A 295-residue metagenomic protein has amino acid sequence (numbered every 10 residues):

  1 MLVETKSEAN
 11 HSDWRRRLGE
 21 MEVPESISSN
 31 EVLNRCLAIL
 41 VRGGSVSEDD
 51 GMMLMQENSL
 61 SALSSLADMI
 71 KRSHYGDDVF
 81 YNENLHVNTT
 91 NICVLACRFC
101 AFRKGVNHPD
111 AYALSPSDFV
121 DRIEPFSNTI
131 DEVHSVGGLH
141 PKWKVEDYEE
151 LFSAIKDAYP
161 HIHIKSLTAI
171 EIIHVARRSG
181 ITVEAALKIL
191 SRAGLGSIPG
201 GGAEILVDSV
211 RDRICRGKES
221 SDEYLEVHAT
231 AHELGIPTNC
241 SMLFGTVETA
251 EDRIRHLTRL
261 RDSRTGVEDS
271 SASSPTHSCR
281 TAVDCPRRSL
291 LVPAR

Functional and structural regions predicted by a protein language model:
M1-H86, T90, V94: Flexible, acidic/Gly-rich N-terminal and inter-domain linker regions that tether and position cofactor-handling modules
N34, M52, P116-E124, E146-E149 (+6 more regions): Amphipathic, non-transmembrane alpha-helical secondary structure
G51, N84-L85, N107, S135-V145 (+2 more regions): Glycine-rich, proline-tolerant flexible connector loops at the mouths of alpha/beta enzymes
A62-V106, A111-V136: N-terminal pre-triad scaffold of radical SAM enzymes
D77, D110-A113, K144-E146, A176-G180 (+3 more regions): Short, solvent-exposed loop/turn segments at secondary-structure boundaries
N88, L139-W143, I172-A176, G245-T249 (+2 more regions): Short, small-residue-enriched loops and turns at beta-alpha junctions that line or gate enzyme active sites
C97, E132, V145, E149-M242: Radical SAM/AdoMet-radical enzyme domain recognition
Y159, R192-A203, D222-D284, A294-R295: Conserved C-terminal portion of the radical SAM core fold that forms the substrate/S-adenosylmethionine-binding
